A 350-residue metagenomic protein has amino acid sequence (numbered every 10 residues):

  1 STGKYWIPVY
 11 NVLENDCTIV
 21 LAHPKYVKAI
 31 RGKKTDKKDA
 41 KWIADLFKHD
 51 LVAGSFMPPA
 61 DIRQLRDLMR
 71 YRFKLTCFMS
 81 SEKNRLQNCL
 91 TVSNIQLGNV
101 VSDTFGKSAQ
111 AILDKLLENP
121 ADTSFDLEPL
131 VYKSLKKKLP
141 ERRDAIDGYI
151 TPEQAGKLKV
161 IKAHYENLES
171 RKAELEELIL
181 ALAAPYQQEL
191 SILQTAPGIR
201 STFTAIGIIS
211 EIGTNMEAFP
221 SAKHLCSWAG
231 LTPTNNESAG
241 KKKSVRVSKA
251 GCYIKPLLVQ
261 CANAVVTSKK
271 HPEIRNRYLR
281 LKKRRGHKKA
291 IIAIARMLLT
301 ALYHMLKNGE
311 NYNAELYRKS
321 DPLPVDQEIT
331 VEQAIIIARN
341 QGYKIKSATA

Functional and structural regions predicted by a protein language model:
S1-A350: A detector of single, family-specific signature residues that are central to catalytic or substrate-handling motifs
